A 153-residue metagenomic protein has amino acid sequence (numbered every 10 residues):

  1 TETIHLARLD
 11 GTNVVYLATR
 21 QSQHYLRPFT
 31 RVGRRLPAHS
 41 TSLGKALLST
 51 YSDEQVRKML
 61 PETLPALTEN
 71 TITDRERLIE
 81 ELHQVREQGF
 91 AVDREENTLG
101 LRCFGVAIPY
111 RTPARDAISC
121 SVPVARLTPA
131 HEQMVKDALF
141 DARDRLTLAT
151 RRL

Functional and structural regions predicted by a protein language model:
E2-R8, V14-V15: Short, hydrophobic-rich beta-strand element in sensory/regulatory alpha-beta domains
T3-I4, R35, A91, C103: Histidine-centered metal-chelating micro-motifs
D10-T12, Y51, R111: Short acidic-glycine loop/turn motifs at beta-strand connectors
G11, S22, P123-A125: Short coil/turn motifs at secondary-structure junctions
V14-R20, L26-F29: Amphipathic coiled-coil signal-relay and dimerization helices
H24-N97: Short, solvent-exposed recognition segments
K58-L60, R143-L153: Cysteine/selenocysteine-centered motifs that mediate thiol-based redox chemistry or coordinate metal-sulfur cofactors
D74-A142: Extended hydrophobic
